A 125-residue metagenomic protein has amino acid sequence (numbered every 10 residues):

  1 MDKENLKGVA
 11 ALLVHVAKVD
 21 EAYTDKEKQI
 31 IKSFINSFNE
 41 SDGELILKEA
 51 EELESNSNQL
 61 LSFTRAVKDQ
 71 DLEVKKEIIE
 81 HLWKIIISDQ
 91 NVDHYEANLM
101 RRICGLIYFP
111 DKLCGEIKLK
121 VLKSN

Functional and structural regions predicted by a protein language model:
M1-N125: Small-residue-enriched hydrophobic alpha-helices in membranes
